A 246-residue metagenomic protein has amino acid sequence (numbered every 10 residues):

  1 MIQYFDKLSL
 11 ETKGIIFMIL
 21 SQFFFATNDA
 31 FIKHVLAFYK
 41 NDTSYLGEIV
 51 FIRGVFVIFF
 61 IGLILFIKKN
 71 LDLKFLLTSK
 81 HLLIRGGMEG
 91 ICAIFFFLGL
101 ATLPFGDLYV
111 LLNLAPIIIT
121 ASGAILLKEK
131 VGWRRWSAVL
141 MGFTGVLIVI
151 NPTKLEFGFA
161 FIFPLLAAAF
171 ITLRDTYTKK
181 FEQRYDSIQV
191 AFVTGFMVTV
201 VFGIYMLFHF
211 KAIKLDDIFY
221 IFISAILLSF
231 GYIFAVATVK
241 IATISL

Functional and structural regions predicted by a protein language model:
M1-T12: Short, Lys/Arg-rich, polar N-terminal cytosolic tail immediately upstream of the first transmembrane signal-anchor
G14-L20, L71-F95, F159-A167, A212-F234: Loop-to-transmembrane-helix transition segments
Q22-A26, A30, G62, G86-I94 (+7 more regions): Hydrophobic/small/kink-forming positions within alpha-helical transmembrane segments of polytopic membrane proteins
F24-F56, L173-M197: Juxtamembrane helix-loop-helix junctions in multi-pass membrane proteins
N41-E48, F95-L112, Q183-I188, A235-L246: Structural motif at transmembrane-helix junctions in multi-pass transporters
Y45-F59, L98-A115, F157-F170, K214-L228: Structural signature of hydrophobic alpha-helical transmembrane segments
F96-A101, A115-S137: C-terminal transmembrane-helix exit sites in multi-pass transporters
R134-N151: Hydrophobic transmembrane alpha-helices of multi-pass small-molecule transport proteins
